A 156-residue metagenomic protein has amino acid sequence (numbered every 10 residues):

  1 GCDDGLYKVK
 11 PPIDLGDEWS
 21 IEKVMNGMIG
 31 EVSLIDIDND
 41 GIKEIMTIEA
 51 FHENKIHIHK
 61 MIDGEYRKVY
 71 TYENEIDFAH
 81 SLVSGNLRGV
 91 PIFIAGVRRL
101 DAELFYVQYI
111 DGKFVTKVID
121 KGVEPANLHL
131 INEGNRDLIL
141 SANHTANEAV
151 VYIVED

Functional and structural regions predicted by a protein language model:
G1-D156: Beta-propeller-forming repeat regions
